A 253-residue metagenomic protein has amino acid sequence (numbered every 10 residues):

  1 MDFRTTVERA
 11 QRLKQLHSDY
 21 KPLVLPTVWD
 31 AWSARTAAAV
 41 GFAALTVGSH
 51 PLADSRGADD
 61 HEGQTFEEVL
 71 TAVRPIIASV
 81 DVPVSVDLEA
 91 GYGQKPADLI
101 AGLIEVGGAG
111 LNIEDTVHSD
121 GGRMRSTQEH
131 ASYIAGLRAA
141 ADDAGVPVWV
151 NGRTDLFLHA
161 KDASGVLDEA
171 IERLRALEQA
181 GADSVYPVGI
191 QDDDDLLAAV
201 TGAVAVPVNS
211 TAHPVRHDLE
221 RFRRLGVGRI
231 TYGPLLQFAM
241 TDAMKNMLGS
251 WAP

Functional and structural regions predicted by a protein language model:
D2-V84, L88-S210, R216-Y232, F238-K245 (+1 more regions): Alpha/beta enzyme core
